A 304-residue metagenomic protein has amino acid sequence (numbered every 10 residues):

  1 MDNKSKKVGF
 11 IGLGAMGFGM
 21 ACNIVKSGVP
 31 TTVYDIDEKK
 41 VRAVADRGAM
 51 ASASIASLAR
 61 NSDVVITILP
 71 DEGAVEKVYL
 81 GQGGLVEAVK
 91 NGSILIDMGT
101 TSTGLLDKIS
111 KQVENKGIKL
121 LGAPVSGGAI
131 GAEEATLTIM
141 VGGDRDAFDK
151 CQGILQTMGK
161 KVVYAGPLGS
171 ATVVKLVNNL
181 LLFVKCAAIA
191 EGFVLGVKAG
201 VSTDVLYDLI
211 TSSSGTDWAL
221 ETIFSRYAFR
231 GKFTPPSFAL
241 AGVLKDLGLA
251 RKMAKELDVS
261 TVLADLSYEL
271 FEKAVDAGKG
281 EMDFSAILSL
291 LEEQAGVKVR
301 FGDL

Functional and structural regions predicted by a protein language model:
M1-T67, S93, M98, A129 (+1 more regions): NAD(P)+-binding Rossmann beta1-loop-alpha1 motif at the extreme N-terminus of oxidoreductases
V8, L13, T100-N179: Rossmann-fold dinucleotide-binding core
T31, A51, L120-L121, V162 (+1 more regions): Hydrophobic beta-strand scaffold residues
I55-T67, D71-K119: Rossmann-fold NAD(P) dinucleotide-binding segment
S170-A295: Helical "substrate-binding/catalytic lid" subdomain of Rossmann-like NAD(P)-dependent dehydrogenases/reductases
